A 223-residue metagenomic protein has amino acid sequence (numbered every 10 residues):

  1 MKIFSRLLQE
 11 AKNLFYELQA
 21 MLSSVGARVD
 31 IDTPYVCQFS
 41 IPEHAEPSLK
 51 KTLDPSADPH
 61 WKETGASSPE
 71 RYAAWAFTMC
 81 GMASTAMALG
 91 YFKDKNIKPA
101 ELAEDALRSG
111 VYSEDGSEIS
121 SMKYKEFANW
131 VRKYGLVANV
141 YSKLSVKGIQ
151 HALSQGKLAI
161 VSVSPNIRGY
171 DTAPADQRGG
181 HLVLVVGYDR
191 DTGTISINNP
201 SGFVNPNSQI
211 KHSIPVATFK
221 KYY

Functional and structural regions predicted by a protein language model:
M1-S117, A173: Active-site-adjacent structural segments surrounding the nucleophilic cysteine of cysteine proteases and isopeptidases
S5, Q9, N13-Y16, A20-S23 (+1 more regions): Conserved active-site-adjacent core of cysteine acyl-enzyme catalytic domains
